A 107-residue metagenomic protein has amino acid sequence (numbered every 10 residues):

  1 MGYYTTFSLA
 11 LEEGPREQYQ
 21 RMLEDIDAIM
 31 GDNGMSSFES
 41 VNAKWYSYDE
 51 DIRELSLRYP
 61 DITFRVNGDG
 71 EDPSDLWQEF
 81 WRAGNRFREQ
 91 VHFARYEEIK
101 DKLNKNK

Functional and structural regions predicted by a protein language model:
M1-D27: Short, extreme N-terminal segment that most often corresponds to the first beta-strand
L23-K107: Charged interaction segments
